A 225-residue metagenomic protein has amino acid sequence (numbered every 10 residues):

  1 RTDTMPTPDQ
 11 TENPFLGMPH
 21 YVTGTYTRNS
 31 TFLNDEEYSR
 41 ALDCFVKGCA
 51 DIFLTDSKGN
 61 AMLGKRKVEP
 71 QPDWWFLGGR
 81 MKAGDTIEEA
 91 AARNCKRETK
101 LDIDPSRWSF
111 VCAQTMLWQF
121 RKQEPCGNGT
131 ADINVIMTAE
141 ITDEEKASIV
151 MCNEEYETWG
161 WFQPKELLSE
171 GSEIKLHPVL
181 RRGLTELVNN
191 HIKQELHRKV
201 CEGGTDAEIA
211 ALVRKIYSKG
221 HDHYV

Functional and structural regions predicted by a protein language model:
R1-T4: Short, Lys/Arg-enriched N-terminal segments with co-localized hydrophobic residues within the first ~10-30 amino acids
P6-D51, C126-G127: Acidic, metal-coordinating catalytic segment for phosphate/diphosphate chemistry, firing primarily on the Nudix
P6-T7, P70-W74, A147-V225: Nudix hydrolase/Nudix homology domain
S30-T31, D35-M62, R80, N134-E140: Conserved N-terminal beta-strand and adjoining loop/helix that marks the start of the Nudix/MutT-like hydrolase domain
F45-C49, E69-Q71, F76, N128-N134: Short connector loops at helix/strand junctions that flank enzyme active sites, especially segments positioning acidic
G59, V68, T115: Short, glycine/serine-rich, charged loops/turns that create anion-binding and catalytic segments at active sites
R66-P70, W108: Short connector loops/turns at beta-strand edges and beta->alpha or beta->beta junctions
M81-V179, K219: Unchanged
